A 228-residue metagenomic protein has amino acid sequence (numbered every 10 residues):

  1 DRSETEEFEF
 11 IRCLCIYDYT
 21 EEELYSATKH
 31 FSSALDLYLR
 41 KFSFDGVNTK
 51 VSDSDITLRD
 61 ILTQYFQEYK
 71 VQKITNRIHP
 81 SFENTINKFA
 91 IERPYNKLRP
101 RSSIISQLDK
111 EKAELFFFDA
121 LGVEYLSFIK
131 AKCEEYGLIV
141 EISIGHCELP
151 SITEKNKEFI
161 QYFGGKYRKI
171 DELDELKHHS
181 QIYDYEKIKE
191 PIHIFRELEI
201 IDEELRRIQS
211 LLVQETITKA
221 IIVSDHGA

Functional and structural regions predicted by a protein language model:
D1-E114, A120-A220, S224-A228: …; additionally, a secondary subgroup of soluble metalloenzymes is captured
